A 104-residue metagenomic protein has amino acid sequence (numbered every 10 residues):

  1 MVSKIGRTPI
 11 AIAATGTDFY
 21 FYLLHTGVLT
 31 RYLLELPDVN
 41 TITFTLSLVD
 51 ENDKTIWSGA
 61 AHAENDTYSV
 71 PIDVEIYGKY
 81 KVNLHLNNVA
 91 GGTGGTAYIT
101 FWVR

Functional and structural regions predicted by a protein language model:
M1-T15, V103: Short, intrinsically disordered N-terminal pre-domain segments
V2-T8, N52-A60: Surface-exposed loop/edge segments in extracytoplasmic proteins
A11-L23, D38-F44, A63-V70, V89-G94: Surface-exposed ligand/attachment interfaces on beta-rich extracellular proteins
T26-L34, V74-G95: Noncatalytic modules at the cell exterior or secretory-pathway interfaces, chiefly beta-strand-rich lectin/adhesion
V39-W57, I99: Short, surface-exposed beta-strand/strand-loop-strand elements in extracellular ectodomains
E51-D53, V89, R104: Short coil/turn motifs at secondary-structure junctions
S58-G78: Mid-chain, well-packed structural core segment of small domains
G94-R104: Exposed low-complexity, polar/acidic, P/S/T/G-rich flexible segments that act as propeptides, protease-susceptible
